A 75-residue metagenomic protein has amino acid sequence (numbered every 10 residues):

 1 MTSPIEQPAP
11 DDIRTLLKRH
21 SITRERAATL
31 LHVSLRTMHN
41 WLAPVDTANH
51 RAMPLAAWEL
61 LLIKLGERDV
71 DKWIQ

Functional and structural regions predicted by a protein language model:
M1-H20, G66: A short, Lys/Arg-rich alpha-helix, primarily the initiator
L16-L17, L31, L42, L60-L65: Generic leucine side-chain signal with a strong bias for well-ordered alpha-helical environments
R26-T29: Short alpha-helical "recognition helix" segments of helix-turn-helix
H32-R51: Recognition helix of helix-turn-helix/homeodomain-like DNA-binding domains that insert into the DNA major groove
T47-K72: DNA major-groove recognition helix of helix-turn-helix/homeodomain DNA-binding modules
